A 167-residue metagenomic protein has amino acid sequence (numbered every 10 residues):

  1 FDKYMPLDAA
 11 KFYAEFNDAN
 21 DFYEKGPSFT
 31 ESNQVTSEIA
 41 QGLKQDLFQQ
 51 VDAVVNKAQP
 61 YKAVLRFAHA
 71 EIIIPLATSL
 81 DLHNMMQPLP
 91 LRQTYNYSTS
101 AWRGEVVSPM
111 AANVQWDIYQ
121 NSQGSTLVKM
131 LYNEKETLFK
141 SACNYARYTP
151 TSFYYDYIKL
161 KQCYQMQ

Functional and structural regions predicted by a protein language model:
F1-Q167: Non-catalytic terminal regions with compositionally biased, polar/charged low complexity
